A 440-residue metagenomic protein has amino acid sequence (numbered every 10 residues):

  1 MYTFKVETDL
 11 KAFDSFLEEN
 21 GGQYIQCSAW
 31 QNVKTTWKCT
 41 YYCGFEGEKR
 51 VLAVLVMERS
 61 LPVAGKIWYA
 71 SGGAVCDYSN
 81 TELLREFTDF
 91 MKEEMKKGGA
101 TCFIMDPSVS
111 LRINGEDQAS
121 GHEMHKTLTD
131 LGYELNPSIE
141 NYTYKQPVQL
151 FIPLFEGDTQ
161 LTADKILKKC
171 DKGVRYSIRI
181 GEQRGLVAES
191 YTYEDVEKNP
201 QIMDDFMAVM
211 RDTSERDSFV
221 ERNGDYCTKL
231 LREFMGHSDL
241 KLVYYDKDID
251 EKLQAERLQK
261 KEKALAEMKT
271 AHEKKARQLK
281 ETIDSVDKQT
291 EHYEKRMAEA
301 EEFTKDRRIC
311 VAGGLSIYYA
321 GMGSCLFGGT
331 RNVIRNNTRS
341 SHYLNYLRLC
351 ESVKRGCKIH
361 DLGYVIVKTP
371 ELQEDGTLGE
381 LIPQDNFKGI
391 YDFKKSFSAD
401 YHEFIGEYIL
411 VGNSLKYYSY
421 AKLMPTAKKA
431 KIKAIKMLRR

Functional and structural regions predicted by a protein language model:
K5-A64, V109-G115, G132-T143, Q149 (+1 more regions): A conserved beta-strand-loop-helix scaffold within acyl/acetyltransferase catalytic domains
A64-K145, I309-A312, Y318-F397: Acyl-donor binding region in acyl/amide transferases
S108, V187, V365-V367, Y408-G412: Short linear capping/connector segments at secondary-structure termini
E134-T143, Y401-N413: Conserved catalytic-core motifs of GNAT/GCN5-like acyltransferases
K165-C170, S218-R222, D400, K429-R440: Short, basic, helix/turn surface patches
A266-S285, S414-R440: Membrane-proximal basic amphipathic "stem/tether" segments
F393, D400, E407, K416-Y417 (+1 more regions): Aromatic-rich peripheral "rim/lid" segments of glycoside hydrolase catalytic domains that contact and position glycan
